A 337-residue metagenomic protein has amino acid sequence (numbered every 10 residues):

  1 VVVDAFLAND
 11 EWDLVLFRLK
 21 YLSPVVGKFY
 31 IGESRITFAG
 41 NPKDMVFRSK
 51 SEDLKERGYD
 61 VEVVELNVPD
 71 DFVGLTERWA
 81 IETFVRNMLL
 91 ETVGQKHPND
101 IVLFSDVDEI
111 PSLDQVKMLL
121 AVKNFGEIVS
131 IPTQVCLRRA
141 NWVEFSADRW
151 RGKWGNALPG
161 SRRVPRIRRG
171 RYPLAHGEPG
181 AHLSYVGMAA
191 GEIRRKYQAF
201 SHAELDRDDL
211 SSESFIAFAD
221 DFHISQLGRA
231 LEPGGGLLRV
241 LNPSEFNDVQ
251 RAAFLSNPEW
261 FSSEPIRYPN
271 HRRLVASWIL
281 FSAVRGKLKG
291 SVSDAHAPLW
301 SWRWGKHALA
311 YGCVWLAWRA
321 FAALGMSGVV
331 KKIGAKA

Functional and structural regions predicted by a protein language model:
V1-P24: N-proximal low-complexity "stem/linker" segments adjacent to membrane-targeting elements
V2, S23-T37, G58-E62: Short loop->beta transition adjacent to catalytic acidic/histidine clusters or analogous donor-positioning motifs
F29, V61-E65, I128-S130, G180: Conserved beta-strand scaffold positions in the cores of enzyme catalytic domains, especially in NTP/NDP-utilizing
S34-F38, Q134-L137: Short beta-alpha junction loops
I36-I101: Active-site-proximal specificity loops/subdomain of glycosyltransferases
F72-V93, E109-S293, W300: Catalytic-site signature of metal-activated, phosphate-bearing donor transferases, centered on the GT-A/GT-A-like
S277-A337: Boundary detector for helix-to-coil junctions that initiate low-complexity/charged tails
